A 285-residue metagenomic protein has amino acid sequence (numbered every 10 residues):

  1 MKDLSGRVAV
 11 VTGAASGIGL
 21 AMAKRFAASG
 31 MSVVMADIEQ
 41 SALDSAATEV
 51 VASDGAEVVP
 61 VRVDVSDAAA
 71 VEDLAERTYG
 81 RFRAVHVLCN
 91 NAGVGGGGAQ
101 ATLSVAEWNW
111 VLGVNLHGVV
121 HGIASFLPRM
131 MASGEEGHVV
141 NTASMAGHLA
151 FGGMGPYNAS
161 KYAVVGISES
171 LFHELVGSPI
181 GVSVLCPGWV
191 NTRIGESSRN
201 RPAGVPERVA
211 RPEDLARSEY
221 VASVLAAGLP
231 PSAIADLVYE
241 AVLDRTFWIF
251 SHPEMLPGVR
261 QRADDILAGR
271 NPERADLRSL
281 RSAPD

Functional and structural regions predicted by a protein language model:
K2-V34: Canonical Rossmann dinucleotide-binding motif of NAD(H)/NADP(H)-dependent dehydrogenases/reductases, specifically
S29-S45: Conserved glycine-rich Rossmann-like NAD(P)H-binding loop of the short-chain dehydrogenase/reductase
Q40-S41, R62-D73, V105: The beta1-alpha1 cofactor-binding region of Rossmann-like NAD(H)/NADP(H)-dependent oxidoreductases
A99-Q100, S104-L112: Substrate-binding pocket helix/loop in short-chain dehydrogenase/reductase
I123, S160: Active-site helix of classical SDR
S144: Residue(s) in the substrate-gating loop at a strand-loop-helix junction that position the organic substrate next
G177-I249: SDR active-site lid
